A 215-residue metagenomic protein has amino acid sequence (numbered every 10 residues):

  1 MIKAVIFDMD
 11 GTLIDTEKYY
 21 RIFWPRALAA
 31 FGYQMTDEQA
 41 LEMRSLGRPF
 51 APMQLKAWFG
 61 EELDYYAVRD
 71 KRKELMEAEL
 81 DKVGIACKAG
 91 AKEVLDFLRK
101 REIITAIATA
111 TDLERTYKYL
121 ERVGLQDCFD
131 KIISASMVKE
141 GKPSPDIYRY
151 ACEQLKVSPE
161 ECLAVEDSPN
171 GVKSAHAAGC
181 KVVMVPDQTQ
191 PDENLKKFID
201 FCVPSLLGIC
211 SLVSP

Functional and structural regions predicted by a protein language model:
M1-K3, D96-R99, D112-P215: Asp-based, Mg2+/Mn2+-dependent phosphohydrolase catalytic module
I2-R101: N-terminal helical cap/lid subdomain that shapes the substrate entry/recognition surface in HAD-like hydrolases
D8, T12, T109, D167: Conserved G/P- and acidic residue-centered "switch" motifs that form tight phosphate/ATP-binding loops in soluble
L13, C87, T105, E140 (+1 more regions): Conserved SAM-binding loop
D15, I107-T109, M184: Hydrophobic residues in well-ordered beta-strands that form the structural core
Y19, L46-G47, A86-G90, T111 (+3 more regions): Short beta->alpha linker loops
Q34, I104, K181: Residue-level detector of anion-binding/catalytic polar loops
D81-A86, A110, G179-C180: Short, flexible loop segments at the rims of nucleotide/cofactor-binding pockets, characterized by
